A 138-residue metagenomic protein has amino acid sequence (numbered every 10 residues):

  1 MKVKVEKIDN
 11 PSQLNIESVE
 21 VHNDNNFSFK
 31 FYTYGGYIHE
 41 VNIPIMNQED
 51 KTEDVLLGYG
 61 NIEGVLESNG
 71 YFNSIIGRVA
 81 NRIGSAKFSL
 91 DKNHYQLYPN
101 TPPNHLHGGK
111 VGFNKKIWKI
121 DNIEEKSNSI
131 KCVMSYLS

Functional and structural regions predicted by a protein language model:
M1-S138: Surface-exposed acidic/polar loop and edge beta-strand patches at domain peripheries
